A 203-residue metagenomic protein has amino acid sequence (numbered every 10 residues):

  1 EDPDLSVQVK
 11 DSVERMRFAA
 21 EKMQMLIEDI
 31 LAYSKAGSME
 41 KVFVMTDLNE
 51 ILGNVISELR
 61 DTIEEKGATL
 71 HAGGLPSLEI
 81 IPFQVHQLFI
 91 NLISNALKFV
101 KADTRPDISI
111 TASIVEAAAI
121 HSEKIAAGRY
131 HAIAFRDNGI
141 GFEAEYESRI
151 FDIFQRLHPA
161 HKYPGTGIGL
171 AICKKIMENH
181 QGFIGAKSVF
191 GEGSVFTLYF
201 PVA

Functional and structural regions predicted by a protein language model:
M16, G169, C173: Short alpha-helical Gxxx[C/S/T] motif in the catalytic ATP-binding
M16-M23: Short alpha-helical segment of the dimerization/phosphotransfer core of two-component systems
V42-S57, S109-A112: A conserved beta-strand-to-alpha-helix junction within the catalytic ATP-binding
A96-L97: Short helix-loop "hinge" at the ATP-lid/N-box region of the Bergerat-fold HATPase_c
R105-A117: Short beta-strand/loop element within the Bergerat-fold HATPase_c
R129-I133, F142-R156: Short conserved segment of the HATPase_c
Q181-K187: Glycine-rich ATP-binding loops of the HATPase_c
